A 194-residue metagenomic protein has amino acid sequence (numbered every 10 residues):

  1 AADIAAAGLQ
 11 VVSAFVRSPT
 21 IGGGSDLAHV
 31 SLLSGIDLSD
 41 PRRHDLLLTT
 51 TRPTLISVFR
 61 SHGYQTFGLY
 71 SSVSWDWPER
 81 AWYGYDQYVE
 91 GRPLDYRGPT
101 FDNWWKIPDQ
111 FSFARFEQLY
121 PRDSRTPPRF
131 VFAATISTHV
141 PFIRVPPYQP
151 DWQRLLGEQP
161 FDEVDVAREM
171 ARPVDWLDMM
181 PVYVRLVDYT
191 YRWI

Functional and structural regions predicted by a protein language model:
A1-I194: Solvent-exposed soluble domains appended to multi-pass membrane proteins
